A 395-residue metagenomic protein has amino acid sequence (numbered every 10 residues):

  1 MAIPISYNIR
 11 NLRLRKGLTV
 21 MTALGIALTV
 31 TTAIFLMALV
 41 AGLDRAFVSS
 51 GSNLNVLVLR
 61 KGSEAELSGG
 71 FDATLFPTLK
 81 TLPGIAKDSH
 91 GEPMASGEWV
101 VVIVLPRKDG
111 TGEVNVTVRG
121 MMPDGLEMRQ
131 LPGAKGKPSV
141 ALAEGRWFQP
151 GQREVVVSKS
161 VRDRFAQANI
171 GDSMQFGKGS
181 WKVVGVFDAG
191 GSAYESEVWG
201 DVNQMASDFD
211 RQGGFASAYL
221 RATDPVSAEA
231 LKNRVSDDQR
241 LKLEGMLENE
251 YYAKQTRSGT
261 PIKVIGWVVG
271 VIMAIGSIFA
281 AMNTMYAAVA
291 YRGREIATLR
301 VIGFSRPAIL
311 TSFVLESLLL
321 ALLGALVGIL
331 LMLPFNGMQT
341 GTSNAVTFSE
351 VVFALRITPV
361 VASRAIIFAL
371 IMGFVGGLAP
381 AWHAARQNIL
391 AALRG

Functional and structural regions predicted by a protein language model:
M1-S6, R394: Short, membrane-interfacial amphipathic segments enriched in basic
K16-L43, R257-A297, L318-V327, I371-V375: Hydrophobic alpha-helical transmembrane segments of multi-pass inner-membrane transport and secretion
T31-T117, E144-R146, S207, D237: Hydrophobic, regular-secondary-structure patches
A86-S89, P106-N115, D163-G266: Mechanotransmission and gating elements of multispan inner-membrane complexes involved in transport and envelope
N115-R164: Short beta-strand boundary microenvironments
Y286, Y291-T340, R364-G376, P380: Transmembrane alpha-helical interface segments in multi-pass membrane proteins
A345-A379, R394: Conserved transmembrane alpha-helices of multi-pass membrane proteins, especially helix-helix packing segments enriched
H383-G395: Short cytosolic juxtamembrane segments of multi-pass membrane proteins
